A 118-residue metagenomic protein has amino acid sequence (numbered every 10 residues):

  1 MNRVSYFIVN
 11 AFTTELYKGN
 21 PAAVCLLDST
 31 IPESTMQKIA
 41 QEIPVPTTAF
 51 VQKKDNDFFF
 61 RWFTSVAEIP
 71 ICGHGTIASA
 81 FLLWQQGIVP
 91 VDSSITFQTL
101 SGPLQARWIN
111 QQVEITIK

Functional and structural regions predicted by a protein language model:
M1-K18: N-terminal, positively charged, Ser/Thr/Ala/Gly-biased leader segments that form transit/presequence-like amphipathic
T13, Q52-K53, W108-N110: Short, low-complexity Ser/Thr-rich regulatory SLiMs
Y17-C25: Generic N-terminal amphipathic, Lys/Arg-enriched alpha-helix
P21, S34, N56-W62, Q111-K118: Short, well-ordered strand-loop elements centered on a beta-strand within folded domains, enriched for acidic residues
V24-D28, V51-Q52: Short beta-strand-to-turn element immediately C-terminal to the catalytic PLP-Schiff-base lysine in fold type I
I31: Replace "Mg2+/Mn2+-dependent" with "divalent metal-dependent
T35-I69: Anion-binding (especially nucleotide phosphate/pyrophosphate-binding) glycine-rich loop and adjoining beta-alpha core
F63-K118: Acidic, low-complexity central loop/insert segments
